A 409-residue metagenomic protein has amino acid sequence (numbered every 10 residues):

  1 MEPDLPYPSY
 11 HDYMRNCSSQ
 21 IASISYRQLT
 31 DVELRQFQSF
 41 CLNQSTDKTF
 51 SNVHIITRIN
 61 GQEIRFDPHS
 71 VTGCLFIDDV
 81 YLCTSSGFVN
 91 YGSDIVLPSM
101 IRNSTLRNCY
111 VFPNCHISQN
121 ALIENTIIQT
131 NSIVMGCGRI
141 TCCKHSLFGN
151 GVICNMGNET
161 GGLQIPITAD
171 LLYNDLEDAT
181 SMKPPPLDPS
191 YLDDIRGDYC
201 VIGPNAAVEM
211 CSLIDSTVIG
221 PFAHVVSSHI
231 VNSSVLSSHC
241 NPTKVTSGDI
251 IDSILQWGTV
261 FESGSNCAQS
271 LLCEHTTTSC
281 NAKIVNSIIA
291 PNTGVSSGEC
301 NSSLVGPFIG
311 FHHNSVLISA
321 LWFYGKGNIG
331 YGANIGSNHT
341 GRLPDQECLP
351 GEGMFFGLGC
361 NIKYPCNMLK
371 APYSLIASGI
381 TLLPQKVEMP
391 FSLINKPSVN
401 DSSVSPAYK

Functional and structural regions predicted by a protein language model:
M1-D31: Intrinsically disordered, low-structural-confidence terminal and linker regions
P3-Y13, I64, H69-V71, L75 (+7 more regions): Glycine-rich hexapeptide-repeat left-handed beta-helix
S25-R27, V32-F66: An extended acidic
P98-M100, I117, P204-E209: Short, T/G/N/S-enriched strand-turn elements that build extracellular solenoid repeat scaffolds
C109, T217: Residue-level signal for inorganic ion chemistry
I202, V218: Active-site pocket-lining segments that scaffold enzyme catalytic pockets across diverse folds
